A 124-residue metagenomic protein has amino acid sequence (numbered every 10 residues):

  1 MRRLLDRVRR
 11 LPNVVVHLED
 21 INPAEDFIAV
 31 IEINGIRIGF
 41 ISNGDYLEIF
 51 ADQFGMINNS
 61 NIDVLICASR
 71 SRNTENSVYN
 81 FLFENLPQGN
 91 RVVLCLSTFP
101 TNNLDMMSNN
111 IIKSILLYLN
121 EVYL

Functional and structural regions predicted by a protein language model:
M1, M56, M106-M107: Detector for methionine-enriched segments
M1-P12: Glycine-rich phosphate-binding P-loop
M1-R3, F50-D52, E75-N80: A short acidic (Asp/Glu
N13-R72: Conserved nucleotide-sensing/catalytic segment adjacent to the nucleotide-binding pocket in NTP-handling enzymes
V64-L124: Replace "adjacent to P-loop NTPase cores in ATP/GTP-dependent enzymes" with "adjacent to NTP-binding cores
